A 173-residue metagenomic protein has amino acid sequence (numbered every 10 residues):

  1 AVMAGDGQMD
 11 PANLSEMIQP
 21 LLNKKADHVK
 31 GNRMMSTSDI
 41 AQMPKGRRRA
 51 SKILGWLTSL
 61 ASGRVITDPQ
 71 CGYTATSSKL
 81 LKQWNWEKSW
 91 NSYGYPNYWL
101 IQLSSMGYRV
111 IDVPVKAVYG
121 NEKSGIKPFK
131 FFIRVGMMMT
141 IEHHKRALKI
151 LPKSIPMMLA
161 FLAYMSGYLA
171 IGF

Functional and structural regions predicted by a protein language model:
V2, P11-Y93, G120-K130: Acceptor/aglycone-binding surface of glycosyltransferases and processive sugar-polymer synthases
M3-A4, P114: Short beta-strand segments
G7-M9: Acidic metal-phosphate-binding loop of nucleotide-sugar-dependent transferases
K88-F173: Hydrophobic helical membrane-anchoring modules
